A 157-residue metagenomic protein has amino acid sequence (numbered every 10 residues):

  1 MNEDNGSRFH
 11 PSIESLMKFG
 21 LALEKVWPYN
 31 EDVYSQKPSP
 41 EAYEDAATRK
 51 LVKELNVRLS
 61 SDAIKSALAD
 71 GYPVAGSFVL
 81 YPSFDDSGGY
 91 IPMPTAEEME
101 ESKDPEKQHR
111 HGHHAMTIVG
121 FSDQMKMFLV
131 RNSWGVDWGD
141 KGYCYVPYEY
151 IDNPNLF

Functional and structural regions predicted by a protein language model:
M1-R131, V136-F157: Predominantly the structural core of cysteine protease catalytic domains
